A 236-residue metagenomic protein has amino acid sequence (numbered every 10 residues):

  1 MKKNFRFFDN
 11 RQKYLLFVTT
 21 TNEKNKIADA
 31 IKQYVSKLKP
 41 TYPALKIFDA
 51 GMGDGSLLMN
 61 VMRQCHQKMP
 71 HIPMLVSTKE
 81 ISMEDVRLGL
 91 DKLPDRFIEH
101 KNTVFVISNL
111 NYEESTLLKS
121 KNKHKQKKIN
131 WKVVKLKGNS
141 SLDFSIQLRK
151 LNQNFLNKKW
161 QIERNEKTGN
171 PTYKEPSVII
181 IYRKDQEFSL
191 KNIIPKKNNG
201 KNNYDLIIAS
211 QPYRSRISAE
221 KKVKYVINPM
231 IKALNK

Functional and structural regions predicted by a protein language model:
M1-A44, K92: Class I SAM-dependent methyltransferase Rossmann-like catalytic core, especially the SAM/SAH-binding loop
Y42-S56, V76-S77: Conserved class I S-adenosyl-L-methionine
L45, N202-D205: Conserved acidic residues
G53-L57, S82-E84, Y112-E113, Q211-K221: Short acidic, S/G/P-rich loop/turn micro-motifs used as interaction or catalytic elements
N60-N202: Class I S-adenosyl-L-methionine-dependent methyltransferase module
R183-N192, R214-I231: A short, conserved alpha-helix within the catalytic core of class I
I208: A conserved beta-strand element that flanks and buttresses the S-adenosyl-L-methionine
